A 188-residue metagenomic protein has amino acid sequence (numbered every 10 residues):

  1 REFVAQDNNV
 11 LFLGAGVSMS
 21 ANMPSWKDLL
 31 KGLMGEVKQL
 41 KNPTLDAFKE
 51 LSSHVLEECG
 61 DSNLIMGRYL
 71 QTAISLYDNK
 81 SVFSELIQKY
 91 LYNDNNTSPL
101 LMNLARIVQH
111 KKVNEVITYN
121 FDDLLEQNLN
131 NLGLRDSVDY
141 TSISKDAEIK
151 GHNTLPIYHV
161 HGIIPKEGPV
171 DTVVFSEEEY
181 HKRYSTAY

Functional and structural regions predicted by a protein language model:
R1-Y188: Conserved catalytic-core helix/loop/strand module for nucleotide-ribose chemistry
